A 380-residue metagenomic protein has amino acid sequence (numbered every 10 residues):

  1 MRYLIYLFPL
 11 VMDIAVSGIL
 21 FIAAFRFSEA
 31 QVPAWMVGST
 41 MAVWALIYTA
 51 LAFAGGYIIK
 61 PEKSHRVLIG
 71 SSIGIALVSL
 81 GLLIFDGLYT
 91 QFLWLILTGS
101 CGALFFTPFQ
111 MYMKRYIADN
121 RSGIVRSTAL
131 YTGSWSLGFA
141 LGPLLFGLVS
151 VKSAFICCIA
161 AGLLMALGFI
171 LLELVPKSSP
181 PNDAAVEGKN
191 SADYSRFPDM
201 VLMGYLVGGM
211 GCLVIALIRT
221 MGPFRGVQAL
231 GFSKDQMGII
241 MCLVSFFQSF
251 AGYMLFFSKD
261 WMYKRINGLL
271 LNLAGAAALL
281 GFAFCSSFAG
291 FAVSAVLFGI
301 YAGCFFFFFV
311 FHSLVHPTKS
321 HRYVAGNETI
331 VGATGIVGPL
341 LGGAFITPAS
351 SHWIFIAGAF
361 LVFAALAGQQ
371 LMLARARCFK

Functional and structural regions predicted by a protein language model:
M1-A45, V201-V207, C212-L230, M237 (+1 more regions): Helix-loop boundary and gating motifs at the non-cytosolic
L51-K63, S150, A251-K264, I346-T347: Helix-to-loop junctions at the C-terminal end of transmembrane segments in multipass secondary transporters
R66-L80, I266-G281, A359: Structural signature of the two symmetry-related core transmembrane helices
T98-G133: Cytoplasmic helix-loop-helix junction between adjacent transmembrane helices in 12-TM secondary transporters
L104-A118, G303-T318: Intracellular juxtamembrane helix-capping segments at the cytosolic ends of symmetry-related transmembrane helices
I156-E173, I354-Q370: Symmetry-related core transmembrane helices of the 12-TM Major Facilitator Superfamily/SLC fold
R265-F309: C-terminal transmembrane helical hairpin of 12-TM major facilitator-type secondary transporters
K319-P348: A late C-terminal transmembrane helix in Major Facilitator Superfamily
